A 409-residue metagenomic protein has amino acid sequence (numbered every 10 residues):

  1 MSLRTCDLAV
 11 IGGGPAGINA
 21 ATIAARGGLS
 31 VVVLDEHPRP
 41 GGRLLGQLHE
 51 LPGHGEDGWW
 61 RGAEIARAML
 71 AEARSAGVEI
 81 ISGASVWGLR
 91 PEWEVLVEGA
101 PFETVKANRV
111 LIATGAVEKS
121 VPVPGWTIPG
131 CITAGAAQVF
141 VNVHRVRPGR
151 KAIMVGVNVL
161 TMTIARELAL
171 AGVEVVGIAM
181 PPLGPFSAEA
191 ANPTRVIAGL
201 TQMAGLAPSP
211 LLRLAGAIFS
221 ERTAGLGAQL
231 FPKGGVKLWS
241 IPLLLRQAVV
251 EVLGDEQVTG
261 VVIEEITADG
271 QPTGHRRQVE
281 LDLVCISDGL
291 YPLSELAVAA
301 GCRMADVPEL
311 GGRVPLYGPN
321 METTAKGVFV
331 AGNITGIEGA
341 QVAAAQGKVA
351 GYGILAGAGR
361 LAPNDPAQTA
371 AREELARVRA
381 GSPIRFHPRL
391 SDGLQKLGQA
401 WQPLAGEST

Functional and structural regions predicted by a protein language model:
S2-T409: Residues forming the flavin
